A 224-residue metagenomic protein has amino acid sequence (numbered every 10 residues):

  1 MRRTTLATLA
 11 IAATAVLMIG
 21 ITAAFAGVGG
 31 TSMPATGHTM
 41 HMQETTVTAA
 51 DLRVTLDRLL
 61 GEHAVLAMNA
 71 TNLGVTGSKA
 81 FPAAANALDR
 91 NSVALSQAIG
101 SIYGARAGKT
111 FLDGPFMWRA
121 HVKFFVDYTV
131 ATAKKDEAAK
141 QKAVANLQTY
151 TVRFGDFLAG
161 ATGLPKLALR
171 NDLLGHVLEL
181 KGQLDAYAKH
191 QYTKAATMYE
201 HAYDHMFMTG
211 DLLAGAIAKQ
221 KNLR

Functional and structural regions predicted by a protein language model:
M1-T4, V47-T48: Short, Lys/Arg-rich N-terminal segment immediately upstream of the first membrane anchor
R3-A26: Sec-dependent N-terminal signal peptides
I19-T39: C-terminal region of N-terminal signal peptides and the immediate post-cleavage residues of exported proteins
G37-H41, T48-A49, R53-G74, F81 (+5 more regions): C-terminal amphipathic alpha-helix
A70-F81, I99-A107: Helix-loop segments that flank and shape redox-cofactor active sites
R90-G104, W118: A glycine-rich, hydrophobic loop/mini-helix early in the fold
A105-K142: Mid-length scaffold segments of soluble, non-membrane domains
